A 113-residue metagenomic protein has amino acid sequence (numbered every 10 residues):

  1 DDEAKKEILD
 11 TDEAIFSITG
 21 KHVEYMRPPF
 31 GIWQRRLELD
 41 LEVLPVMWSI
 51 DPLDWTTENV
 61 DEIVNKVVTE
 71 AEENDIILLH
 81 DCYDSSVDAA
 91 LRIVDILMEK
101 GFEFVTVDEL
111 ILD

Functional and structural regions predicted by a protein language model:
D1-D113: Catalytic domains of cell-wall/extracellular-matrix polysaccharide-remodeling enzymes, centered on de-N-acetylation
